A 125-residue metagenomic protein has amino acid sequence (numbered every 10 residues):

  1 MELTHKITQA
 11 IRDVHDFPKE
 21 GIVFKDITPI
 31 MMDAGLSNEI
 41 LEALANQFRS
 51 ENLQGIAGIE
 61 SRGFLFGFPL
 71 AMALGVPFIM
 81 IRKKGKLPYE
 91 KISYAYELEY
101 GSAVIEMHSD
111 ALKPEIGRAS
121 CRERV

Functional and structural regions predicted by a protein language model:
M1-R124: PRPP-associated nucleotide enzymes
